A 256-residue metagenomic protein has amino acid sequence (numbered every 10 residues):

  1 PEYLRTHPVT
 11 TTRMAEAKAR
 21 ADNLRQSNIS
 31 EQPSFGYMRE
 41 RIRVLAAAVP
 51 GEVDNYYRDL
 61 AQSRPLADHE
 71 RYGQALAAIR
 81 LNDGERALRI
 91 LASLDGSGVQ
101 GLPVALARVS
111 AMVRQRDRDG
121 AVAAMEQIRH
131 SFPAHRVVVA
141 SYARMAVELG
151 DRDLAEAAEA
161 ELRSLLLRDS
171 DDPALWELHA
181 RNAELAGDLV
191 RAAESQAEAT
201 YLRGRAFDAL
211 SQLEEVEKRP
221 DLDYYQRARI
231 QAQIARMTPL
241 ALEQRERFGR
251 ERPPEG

Functional and structural regions predicted by a protein language model:
P1-A134, A160, R191, L222 (+3 more regions): Extracytoplasmic and endomembrane cell-envelope/extracellular-matrix remodeling and assembly machinery
S63, S97, S131-F132, R168-D169 (+3 more regions): Structural marker of alpha-solenoid helical repeat scaffolds
R80, R114, E148-D151, L185 (+3 more regions): Register position in tetratricopeptide repeats
L94-D95, I128, L162-L165, D169 (+3 more regions): Alpha-helical solenoid scaffolds that mediate protein-protein interactions, centered on TPR/SEL1-like repeats but also
L106-R118, M125-V190, E194: Alpha-helical adaptor scaffolds
G187-S211: Short, solvent-exposed linear motifs at loop/edge-of-secondary-structure regions
L202-G256: Terminal, low-structured helical/coil segments at or just beyond the last alpha-helical repeat
